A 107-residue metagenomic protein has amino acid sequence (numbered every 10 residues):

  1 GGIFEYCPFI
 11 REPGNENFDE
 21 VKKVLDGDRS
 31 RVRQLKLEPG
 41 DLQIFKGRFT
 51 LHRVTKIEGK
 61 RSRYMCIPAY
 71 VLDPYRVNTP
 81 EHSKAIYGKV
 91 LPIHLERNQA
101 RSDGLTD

Functional and structural regions predicted by a protein language model:
G1-I44, R61, Y75-T79: Catalytic core of non-heme Fe(II) oxygenases with the double-stranded beta-helix
I3, R53-K56, A69: Residue-level preference for alpha-helix termini and adjacent loops
R33, L51-E58: Short beta-strand His + acidic residue motifs that chelate non-heme Fe in jelly-roll/DSBH and cupin folds
G47-R48: Conserved "cap/hinge" positions at secondary-structure junctions
Y64, P68: Catalytic cores of Mg2+-dependent Asp-rich isoprenoid enzymes
Y70-D103: Double-stranded beta-helix
